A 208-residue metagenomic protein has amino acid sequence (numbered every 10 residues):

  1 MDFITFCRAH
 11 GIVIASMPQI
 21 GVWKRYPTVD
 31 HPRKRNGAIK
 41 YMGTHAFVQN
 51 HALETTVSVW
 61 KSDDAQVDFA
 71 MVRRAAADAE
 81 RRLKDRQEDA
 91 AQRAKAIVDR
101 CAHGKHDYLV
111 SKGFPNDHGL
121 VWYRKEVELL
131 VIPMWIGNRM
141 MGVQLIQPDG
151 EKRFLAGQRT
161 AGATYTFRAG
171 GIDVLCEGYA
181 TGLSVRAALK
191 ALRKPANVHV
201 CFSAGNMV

Functional and structural regions predicted by a protein language model:
M1-D107: Non-catalytic accessory segments of DNA primases and related replication-initiation nucleases
I20, W122, A204: Residue-level "edge-of-site" marker
N36-K40, H118-R124: Short amphipathic beta-strand and strand-loop transition segments with alternating hydrophobic
T55-V57, P115-N116, R139: A short acidic, glycine/proline-enriched capping/turn motif at secondary-structure boundaries, especially helix N-cap
R93-A96, V121, L145: Catalytic cores of nucleic-acid editing and processing enzymes, centered on the cytidine/adenosine deaminase
K105-Y108, N116-W122, M141: Phosphate-handling catalytic cores of nucleic-acid transaction enzymes
K112: Mobile, glycine-rich extracellular loop/lid and propeptide segments that shape or gate substrate/ligand access
K125-V208: Phosphate-handling DNA/RNA-contact segment within nucleic-acid enzymes
